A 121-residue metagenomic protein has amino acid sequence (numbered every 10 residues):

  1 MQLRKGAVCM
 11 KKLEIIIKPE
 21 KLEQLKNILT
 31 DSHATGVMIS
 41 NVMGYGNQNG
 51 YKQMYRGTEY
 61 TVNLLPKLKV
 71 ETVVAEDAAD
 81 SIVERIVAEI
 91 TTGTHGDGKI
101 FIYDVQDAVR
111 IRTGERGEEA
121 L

Functional and structural regions predicted by a protein language model:
Q2-L121: Positively charged, small/polar-rich N-terminal and surface patches that mediate targeting and assembly and bind
